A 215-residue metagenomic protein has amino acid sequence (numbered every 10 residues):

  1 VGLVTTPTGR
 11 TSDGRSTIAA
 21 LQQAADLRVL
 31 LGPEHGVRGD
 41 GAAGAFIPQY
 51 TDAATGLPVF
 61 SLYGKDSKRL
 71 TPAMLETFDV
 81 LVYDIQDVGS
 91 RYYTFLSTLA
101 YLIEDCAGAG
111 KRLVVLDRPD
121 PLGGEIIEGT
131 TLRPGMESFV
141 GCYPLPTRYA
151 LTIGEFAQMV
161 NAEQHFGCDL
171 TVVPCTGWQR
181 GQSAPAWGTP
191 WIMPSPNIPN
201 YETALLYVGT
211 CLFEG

Functional and structural regions predicted by a protein language model:
V1-D26: N-terminal phosphate-binding or glycine-rich loops at protein starts, especially the Walker A/P-loop of NTPases
A25-L27, G108-R112: A short helix->loop->beta-strand "cap" motif at the edges of active sites that frequently abuts
D26-H35, L116: Short internal beta-strands
G39-G44, V114-M136: Glycine-rich, charge-decorated loop segments at or immediately adjacent to ligand/cofactor-binding or catalytic sites
I47-F78, S90: Glycine-rich oxoanion-binding loops at beta->alpha junctions
D79-V80, D117: Structural motif
D87-L99: Glycine/threonine-rich flexible loop motifs
M136-C211: Conserved anion/nucleotide-ligand pocket segment
